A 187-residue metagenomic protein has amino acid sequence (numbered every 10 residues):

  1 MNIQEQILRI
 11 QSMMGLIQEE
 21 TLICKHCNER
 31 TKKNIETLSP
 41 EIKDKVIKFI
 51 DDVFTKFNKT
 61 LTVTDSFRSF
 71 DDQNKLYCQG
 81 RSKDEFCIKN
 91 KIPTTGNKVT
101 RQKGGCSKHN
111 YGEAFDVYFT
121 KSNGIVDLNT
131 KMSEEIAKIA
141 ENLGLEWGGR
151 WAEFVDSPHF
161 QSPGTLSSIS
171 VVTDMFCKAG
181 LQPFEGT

Functional and structural regions predicted by a protein language model:
M1-K25: Intrinsically disordered, compositionally biased, charge-dense segments
Q6, L38, I42-F49, D72 (+2 more regions): Stable alpha-helical elements in mature extracytoplasmic
S12, T55, E141: Short polybasic/polar patches that bind polyanions
L16, N58-K59, R81, G144-G148 (+1 more regions): Short aromatic/hydrophobic-glycine micro-motifs
L22-D65: Active-site acidic/histidine clusters and adjacent loop/turn architecture that either coordinate catalytic ions
L22-K25, E85, M175: Extracellular secreted precursors and ectodomains with disulfide-bonded cysteine-rich loops/domains
D51-N97: Extended, low-complexity, intrinsically disordered C-terminal regulatory tails of eukaryotic serine/threonine kinases
K91-T187: Catalytic cores and adjacent binding grooves of peptidoglycan-active enzymes
